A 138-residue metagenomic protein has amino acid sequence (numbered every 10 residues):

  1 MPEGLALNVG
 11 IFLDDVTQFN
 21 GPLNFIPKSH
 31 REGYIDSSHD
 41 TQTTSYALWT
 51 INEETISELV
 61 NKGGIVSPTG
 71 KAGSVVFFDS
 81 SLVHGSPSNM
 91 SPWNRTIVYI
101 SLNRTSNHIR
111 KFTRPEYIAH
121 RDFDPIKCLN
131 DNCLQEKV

Functional and structural regions predicted by a protein language model:
M1-Q18, T69-A72, F77, I100-T105: Short, conserved beta-strand element in jelly-roll/cupin
G4-L7, D14-T17, F25, N61 (+4 more regions): Residue-level signal for the start and early helices of compact helical domains
A6-V9, D14-D15, Q42-N52, L59-G63 (+2 more regions): Low-complexity, flexible helical/coil segments
F12, P27, K127: Active-site neighborhoods and metal-handling regions in enzymes and metal-associated proteins
V16-V83: Double-stranded beta-helix
H39, A72-F77, S81-V138: Non-heme Fe(II)/2-oxoglutarate
